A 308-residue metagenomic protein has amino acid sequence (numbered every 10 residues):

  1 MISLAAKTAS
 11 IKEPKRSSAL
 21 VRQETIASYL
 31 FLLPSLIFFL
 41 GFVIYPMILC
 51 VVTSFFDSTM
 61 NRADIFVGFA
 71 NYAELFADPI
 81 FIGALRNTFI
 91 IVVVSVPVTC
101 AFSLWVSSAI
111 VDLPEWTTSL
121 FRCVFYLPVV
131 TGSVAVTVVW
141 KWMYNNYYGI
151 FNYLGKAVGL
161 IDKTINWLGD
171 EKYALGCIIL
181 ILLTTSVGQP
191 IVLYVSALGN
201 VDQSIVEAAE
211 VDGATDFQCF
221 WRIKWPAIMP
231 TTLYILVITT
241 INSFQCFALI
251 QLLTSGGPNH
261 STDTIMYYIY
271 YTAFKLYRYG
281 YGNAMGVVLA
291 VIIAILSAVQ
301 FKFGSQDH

Functional and structural regions predicted by a protein language model:
M1-R22: Short, Lys/Arg-rich, polar N-terminal cytosolic tail immediately upstream of the first transmembrane signal-anchor
Q23-H308: A structural signal for multi-pass alpha-helical bundles of membrane permease subunits that mediate small-molecule
